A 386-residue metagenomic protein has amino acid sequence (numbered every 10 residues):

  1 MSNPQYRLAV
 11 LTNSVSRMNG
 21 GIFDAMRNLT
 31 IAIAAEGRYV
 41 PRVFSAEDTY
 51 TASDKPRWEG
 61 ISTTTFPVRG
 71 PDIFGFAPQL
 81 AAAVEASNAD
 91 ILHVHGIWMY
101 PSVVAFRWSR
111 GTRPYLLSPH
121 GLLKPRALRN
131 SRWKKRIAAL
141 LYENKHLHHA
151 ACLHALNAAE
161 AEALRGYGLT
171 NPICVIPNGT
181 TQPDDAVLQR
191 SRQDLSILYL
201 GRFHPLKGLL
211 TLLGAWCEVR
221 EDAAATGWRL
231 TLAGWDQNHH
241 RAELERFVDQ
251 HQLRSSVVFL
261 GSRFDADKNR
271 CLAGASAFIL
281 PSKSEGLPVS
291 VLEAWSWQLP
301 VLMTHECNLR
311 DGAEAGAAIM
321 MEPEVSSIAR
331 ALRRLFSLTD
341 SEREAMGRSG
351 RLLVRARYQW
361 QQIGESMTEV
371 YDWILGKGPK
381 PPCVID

Functional and structural regions predicted by a protein language model:
A9, H154, T180, Q189-C217 (+1 more regions): Conserved donor-binding/catalytic core segment of Leloir-type glycosyltransferases
S45-Y50, L200, R229-E243, G261-S262: Glycosyltransferase donor-sugar binding loop
K135-C152: Membrane-proximal helix-turn-helix segments that form the acceptor-binding/catalytic region of lipid-linked
A159, G179: Carbohydrate-associated surface elements
K283: Aromatic "clamp/platform" in nucleotide-sugar-dependent glycosyltransferases that forms part of the donor/acceptor
P300-T304: Short hydrophobic beta-strand element within catalytic cores of glycosyltransferases and related nucleotide-activated
A318-S326, R334-D340: Conserved acidic donor-binding segment of nucleotide-sugar-dependent glycosyltransferases
S341-A356, T368-E369: A short, well-ordered alpha-helix in the C-terminal region of glycosyltransferases
